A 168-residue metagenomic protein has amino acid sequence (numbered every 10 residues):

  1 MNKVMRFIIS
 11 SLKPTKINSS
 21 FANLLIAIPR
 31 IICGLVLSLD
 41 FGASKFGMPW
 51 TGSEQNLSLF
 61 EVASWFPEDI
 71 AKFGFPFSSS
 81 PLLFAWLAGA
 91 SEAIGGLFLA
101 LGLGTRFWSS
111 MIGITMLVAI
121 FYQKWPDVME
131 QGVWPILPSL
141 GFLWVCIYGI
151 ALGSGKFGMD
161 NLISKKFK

Functional and structural regions predicted by a protein language model:
M1-E61, S78-A90, I94, L101-K168: Extended, low-polarity transmembrane helix blocks
P67-F77: Short, basic/aromatic beta-hairpin or loop at an interaction surface
